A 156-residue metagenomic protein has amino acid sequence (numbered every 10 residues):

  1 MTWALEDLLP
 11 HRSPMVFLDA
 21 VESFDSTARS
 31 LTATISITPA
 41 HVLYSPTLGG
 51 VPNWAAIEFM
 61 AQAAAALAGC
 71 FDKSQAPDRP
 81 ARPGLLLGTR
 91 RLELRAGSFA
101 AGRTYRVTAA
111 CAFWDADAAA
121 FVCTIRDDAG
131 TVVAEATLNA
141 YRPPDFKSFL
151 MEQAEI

Functional and structural regions predicted by a protein language model:
M1-R12: Short aromatic-glycine motifs in intrinsically disordered, low-complexity regions
S13-P52: Catalytic strand-loop segment that frames the active site of acyl-thioester-processing enzymes
V16-D19, L87, V107-A109, A136: Small-residue-enriched segments and motifs
A20-D25, R91-A96, C111-F113, A140: A residue-level detector for short acidic-glycine micro-motifs
L48-L67, P83-L87: Compact, glycine-rich, soluble single-domain proteins
A66-G69, S98-R106, A110-I156: HotDog/MaoC-like acyl-thioester-processing domains
A66-R106: Hydrophobic beta-strand-centered segment that forms part of the acyl-chain substrate-binding groove
